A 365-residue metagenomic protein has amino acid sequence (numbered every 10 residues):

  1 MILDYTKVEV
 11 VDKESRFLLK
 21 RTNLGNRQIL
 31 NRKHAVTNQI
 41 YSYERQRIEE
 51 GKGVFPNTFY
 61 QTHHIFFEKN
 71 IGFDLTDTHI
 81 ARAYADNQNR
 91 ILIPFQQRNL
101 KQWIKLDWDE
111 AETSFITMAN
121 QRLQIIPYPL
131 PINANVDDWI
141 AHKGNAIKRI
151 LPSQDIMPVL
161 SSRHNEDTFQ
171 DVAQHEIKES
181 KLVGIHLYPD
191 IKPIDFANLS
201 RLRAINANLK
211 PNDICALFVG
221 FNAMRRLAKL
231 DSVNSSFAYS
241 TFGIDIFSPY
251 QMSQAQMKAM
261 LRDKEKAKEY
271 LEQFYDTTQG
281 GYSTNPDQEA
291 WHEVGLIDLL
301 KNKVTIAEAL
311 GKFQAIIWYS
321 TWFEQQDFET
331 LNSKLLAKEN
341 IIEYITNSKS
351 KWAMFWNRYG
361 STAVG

Functional and structural regions predicted by a protein language model:
M1-D155, V304-G365: Non-catalytic, usually N-terminal nucleic-acid engagement modules in DNA/RNA processing proteins
L92-E269: Eukaryote-skewed repeat-based solenoidal scaffolds used as protein-protein interaction platforms, primarily
N222-G365: C-terminal accessory extensions appended to soluble enzyme cores
